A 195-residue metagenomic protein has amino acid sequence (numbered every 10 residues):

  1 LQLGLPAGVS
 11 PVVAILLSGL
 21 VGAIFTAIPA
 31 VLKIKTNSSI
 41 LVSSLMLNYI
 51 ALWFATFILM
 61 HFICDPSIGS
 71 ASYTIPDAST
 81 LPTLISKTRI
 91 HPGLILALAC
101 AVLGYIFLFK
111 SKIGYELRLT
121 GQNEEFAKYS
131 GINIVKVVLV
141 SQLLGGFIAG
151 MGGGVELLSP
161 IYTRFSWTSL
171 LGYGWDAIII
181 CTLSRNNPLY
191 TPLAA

Functional and structural regions predicted by a protein language model:
L1-A27, F57: Membrane-embedded helix boundary and interhelical linker motif in transport proteins
G8, K35-N37, R185: Helix-loop interface residues and adjacent transmembrane-helix termini in multi-pass membrane transporters, primarily
A14, A30, I40-S44, F165 (+1 more regions): Alpha-helical transmembrane segments and their helix-entry boundary regions
G19-I24, N48-L59, G93-I106, Q142-G153 (+2 more regions): Hydrophobic core segments of alpha-helical transmembrane domains in multi-pass membrane transport and ion-translocation
K33-K35, L108, L183: Helix-capping/transition residues at the boundaries of transmembrane alpha-helices and the short helical linkers
I40-K110, W167: Transmembrane helix-bundle core of multi-pass membrane transporters and related energy-transducing complexes
S86-T163, P188-L193: Helix-loop-helix "hairpin" substructures at the membrane interface of multi-pass membrane proteins
L158-L189, A194: Glycine-rich helix-loop "coupling/hinge" segments at transmembrane-helix boundaries in multipass transporters
